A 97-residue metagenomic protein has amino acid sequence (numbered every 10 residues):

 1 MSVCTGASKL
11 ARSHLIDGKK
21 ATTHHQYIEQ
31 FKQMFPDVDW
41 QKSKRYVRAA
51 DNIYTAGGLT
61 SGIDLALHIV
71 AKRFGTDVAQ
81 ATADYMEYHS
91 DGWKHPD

Functional and structural regions predicted by a protein language model:
M1-D97: Active-site-adjacent pocket-lining segments in enzyme domains
